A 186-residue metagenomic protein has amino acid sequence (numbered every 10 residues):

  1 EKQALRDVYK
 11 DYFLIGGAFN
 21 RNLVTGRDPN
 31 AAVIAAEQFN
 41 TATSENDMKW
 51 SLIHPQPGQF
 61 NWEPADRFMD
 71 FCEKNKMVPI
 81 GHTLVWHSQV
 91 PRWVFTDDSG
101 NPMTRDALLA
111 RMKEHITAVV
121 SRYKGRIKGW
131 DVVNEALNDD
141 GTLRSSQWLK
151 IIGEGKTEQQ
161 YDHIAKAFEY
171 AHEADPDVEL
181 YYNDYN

Functional and structural regions predicted by a protein language model:
E1-T41, E45: Boundary/entry segment of secreted carbohydrate-active catalytic domains
K2, T25-A32, W62, D66 (+2 more regions): Structural motif corresponding to alpha-helix initiation and N-cap regions
A18-T25, P102-R105, N186: Active-site mouth loops of central-metabolism enzymes
E37-P55, P64-Y185: Substrate-binding cleft and catalytic face of glycoside hydrolase catalytic domains, especially the flexible beta-alpha
